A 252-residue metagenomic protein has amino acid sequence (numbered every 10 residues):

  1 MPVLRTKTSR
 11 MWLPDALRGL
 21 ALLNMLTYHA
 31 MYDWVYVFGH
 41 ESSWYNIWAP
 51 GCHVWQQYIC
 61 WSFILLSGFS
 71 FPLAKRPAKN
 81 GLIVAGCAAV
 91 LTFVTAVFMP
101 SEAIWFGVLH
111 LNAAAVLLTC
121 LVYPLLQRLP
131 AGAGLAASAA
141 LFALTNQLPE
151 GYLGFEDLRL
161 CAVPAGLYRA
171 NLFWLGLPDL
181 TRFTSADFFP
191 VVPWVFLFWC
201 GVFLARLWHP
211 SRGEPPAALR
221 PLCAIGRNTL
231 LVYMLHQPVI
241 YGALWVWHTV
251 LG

Functional and structural regions predicted by a protein language model:
M1-G252: Alpha-helical transmembrane segments and their immediate juxtamembrane cytosolic regions
